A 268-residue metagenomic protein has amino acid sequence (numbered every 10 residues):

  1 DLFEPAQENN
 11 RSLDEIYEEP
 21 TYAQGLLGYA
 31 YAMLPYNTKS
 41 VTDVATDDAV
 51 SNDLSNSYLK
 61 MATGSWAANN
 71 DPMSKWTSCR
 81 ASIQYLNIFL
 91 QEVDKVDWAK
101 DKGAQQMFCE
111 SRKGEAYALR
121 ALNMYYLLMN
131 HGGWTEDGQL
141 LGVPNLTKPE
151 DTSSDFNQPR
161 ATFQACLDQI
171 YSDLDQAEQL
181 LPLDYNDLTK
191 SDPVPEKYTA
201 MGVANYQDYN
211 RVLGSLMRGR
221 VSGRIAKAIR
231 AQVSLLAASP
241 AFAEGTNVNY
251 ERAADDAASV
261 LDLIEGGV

Functional and structural regions predicted by a protein language model:
D1-T46, A253: Membrane-proximal, proline-rich intrinsically disordered regions
E19, Q24-G25, N56-W134, D151-D168 (+1 more regions): Conserved, well-structured interaction surfaces
L27, Y31, Y171, E178 (+1 more regions): Non-transmembrane alpha-helical segments in soluble domains of secreted/periplasmic/extracellular proteins
V41-D53, G132-P144, L183-R224, S239-V268: Short, surface-exposed recognition loops and adjoining beta-strand edges that mediate ligand/DNA contacts, enriched
T147: Conserved phosphate-interacting/catalytic interface
